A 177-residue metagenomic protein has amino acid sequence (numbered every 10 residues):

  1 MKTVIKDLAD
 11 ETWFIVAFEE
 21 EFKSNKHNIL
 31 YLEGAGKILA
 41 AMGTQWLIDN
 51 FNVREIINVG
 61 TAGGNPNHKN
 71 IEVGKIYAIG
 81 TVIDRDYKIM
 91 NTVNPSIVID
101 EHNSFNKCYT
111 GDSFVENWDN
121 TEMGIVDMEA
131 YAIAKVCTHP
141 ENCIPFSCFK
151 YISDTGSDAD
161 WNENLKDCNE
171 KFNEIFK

Functional and structural regions predicted by a protein language model:
V4-K26, Y31: N-terminal beta1-alpha1 ligand-phosphate binding loop
F22-K177: Glycine-rich phosphate- or other oxyanion-binding loops that anchor nucleotides, phosphorylated ligands
